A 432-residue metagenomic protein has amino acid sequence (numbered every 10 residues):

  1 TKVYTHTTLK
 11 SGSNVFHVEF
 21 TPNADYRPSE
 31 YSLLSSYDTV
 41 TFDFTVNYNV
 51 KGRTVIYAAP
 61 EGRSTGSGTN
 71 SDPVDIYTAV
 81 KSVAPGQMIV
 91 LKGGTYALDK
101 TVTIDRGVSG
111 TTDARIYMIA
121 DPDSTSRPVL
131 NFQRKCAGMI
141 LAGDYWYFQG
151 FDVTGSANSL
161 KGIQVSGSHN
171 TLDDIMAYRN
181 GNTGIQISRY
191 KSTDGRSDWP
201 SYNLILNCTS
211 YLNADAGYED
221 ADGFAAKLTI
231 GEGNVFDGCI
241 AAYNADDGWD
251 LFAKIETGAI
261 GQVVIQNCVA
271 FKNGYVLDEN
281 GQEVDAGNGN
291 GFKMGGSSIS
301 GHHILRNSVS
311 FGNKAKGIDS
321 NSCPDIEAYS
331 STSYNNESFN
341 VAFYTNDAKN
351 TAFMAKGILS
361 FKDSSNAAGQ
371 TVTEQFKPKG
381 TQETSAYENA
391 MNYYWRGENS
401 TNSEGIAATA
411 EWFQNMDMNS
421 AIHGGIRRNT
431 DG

Functional and structural regions predicted by a protein language model:
T1-F44, I318-D319: Long, low-complexity serine/threonine/glycine- and acidic-rich segments characteristic of extracellular
R27, D99-V102, F132-L141, S156-V165 (+11 more regions): Short glycine/acidic-rich loop motifs that flank beta-strands on beta-rich extracellular proteins
S35, Y48, D347-G432: Acidic, glycine- and Ser/Thr-rich low-complexity intrinsically disordered tracts in extracellular/secreted proteins
T39-A58, A114, A177, W199-S201: Low-complexity, Pro/Ser/Thr- and charge-rich linker/hinge segments at domain boundaries
V55, G86-M88, T95, T101 (+18 more regions): Detector for repetitive beta-architecture
A58-L98, T103: Acidic Gly/Asp/Thr-rich repetitive segments characteristic of extracellular carbohydrate-active and adhesion proteins
K92, D105, I119-D121, L141-A142 (+23 more regions): Feature marks extracellular polysaccharide-active and adherence modules
S109-K161, A214: Right-handed parallel beta-helix/beta-spiral solenoid domain characteristic of secreted/periplasmic
